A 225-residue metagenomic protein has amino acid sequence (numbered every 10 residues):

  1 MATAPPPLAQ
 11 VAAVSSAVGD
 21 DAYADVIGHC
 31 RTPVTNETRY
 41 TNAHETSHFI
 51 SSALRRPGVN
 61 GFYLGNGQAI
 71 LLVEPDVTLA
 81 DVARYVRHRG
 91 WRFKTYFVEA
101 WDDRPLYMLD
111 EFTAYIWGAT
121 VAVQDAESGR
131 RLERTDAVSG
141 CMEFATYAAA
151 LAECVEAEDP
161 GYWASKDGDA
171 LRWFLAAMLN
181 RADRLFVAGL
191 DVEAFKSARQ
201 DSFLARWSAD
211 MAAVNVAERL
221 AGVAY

Functional and structural regions predicted by a protein language model:
M1-A22, Y225: Non-catalytic accessory regions used for complex assembly or targeting
S16-A24, R84-W91: Short alpha-helical hairpin
V26-N42: Short pre-active-site segment immediately N-terminal to the catalytic Zn-binding motif
T38-T41, L106-I116, S139-T146: Short, well-structured alpha-helical interface segments that form or flank functional binding sites
R39-P57: Active-site recognition of the HExxH zinc-binding catalytic motif
S52-T95: Post-HEXXH active-site segment of zinc metalloproteases
Y85-S128: Extracellular-facing segments of soluble proteins and assemblies that are Gly/Ser/Thr-biased and enriched in aromatics
I116, T120-Y225: Pan-zinc metallopeptidase signature
